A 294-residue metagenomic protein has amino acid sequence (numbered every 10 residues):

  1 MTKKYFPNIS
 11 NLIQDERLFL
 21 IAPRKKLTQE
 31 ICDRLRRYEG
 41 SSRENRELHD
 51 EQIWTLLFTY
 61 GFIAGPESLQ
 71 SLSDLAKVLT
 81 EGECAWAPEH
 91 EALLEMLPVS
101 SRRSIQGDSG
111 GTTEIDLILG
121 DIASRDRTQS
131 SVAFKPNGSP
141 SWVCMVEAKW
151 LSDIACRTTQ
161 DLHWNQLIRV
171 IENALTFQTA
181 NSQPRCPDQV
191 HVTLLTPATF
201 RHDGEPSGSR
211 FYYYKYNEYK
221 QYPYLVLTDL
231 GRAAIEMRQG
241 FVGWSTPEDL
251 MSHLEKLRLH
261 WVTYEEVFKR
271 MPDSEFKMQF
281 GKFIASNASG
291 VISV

Functional and structural regions predicted by a protein language model:
M1-V294: Charged, terminal alpha-helix-loop-beta segments that serve as non-catalytic nucleic-acid engagement and/or assembly
